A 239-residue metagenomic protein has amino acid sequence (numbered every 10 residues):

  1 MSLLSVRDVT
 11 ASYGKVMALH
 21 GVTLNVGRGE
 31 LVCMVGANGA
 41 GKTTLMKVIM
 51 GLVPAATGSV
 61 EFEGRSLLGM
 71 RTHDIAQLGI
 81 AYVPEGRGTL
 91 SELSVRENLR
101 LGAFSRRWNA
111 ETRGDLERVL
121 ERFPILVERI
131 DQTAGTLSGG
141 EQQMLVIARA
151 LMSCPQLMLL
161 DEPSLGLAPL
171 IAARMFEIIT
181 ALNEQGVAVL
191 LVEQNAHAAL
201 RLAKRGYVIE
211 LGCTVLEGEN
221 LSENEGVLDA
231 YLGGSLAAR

Functional and structural regions predicted by a protein language model:
G14, M70, V95-G114, R122-P124 (+2 more regions): ABC-type ATPase nucleotide-binding domains, specifically the catalytic core motifs of the NBD
V35-A37: The feature captures the beta-strand-to-loop junction immediately N-terminal to the Walker
M50: Helix-to-loop junction immediately C-terminal to a conserved catalytic motif
G58-S66, L78, E111-L116, L216-G218: Conserved ABC transporter NBD signature motif
T133-L137, E141: Conserved ABC ATPase signature
A150-L151: ABC ATPase C-loop
C213-G233: Conserved beta-strand-loop-alpha-helix hinge in the C-terminal portion of ABC ATPase nucleotide-binding domains
